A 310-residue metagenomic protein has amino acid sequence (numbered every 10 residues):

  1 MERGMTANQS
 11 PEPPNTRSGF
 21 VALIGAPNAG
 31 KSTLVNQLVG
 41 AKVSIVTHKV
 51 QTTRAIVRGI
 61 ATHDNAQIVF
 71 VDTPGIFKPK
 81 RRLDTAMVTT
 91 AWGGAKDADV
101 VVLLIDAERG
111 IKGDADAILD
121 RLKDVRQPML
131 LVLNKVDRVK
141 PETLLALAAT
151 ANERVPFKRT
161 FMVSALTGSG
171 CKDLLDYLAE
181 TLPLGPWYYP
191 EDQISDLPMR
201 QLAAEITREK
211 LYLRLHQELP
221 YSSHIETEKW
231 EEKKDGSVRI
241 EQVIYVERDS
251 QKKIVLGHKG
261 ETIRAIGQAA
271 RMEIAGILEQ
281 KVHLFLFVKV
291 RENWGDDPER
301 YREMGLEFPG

Functional and structural regions predicted by a protein language model:
E2-A95: Conserved G1/Walker A P-loop phosphate-binding module
G30, G170, T262: Conserved glycine(s) of the Walker
A41, I60-D64, P79, G94-V101 (+7 more regions): Conserved, well-folded catalytic cores of nucleic-acid-processing and energy-transducing macromolecular machines
T53, F77-K78, G110-I111, V139-K140 (+1 more regions): Catalytic P-loop NTPase motifs of RecA-like helicase/translocase cores
D72, N134, S164: Active-site glycine-centered loops adjacent to acidic/histidine catalytic or metal-binding residues that shape
T89-T160, E231-K234: Conserved C-terminal guanine-recognition region of P-loop GTPase G domains, centered on the G4
Q127-P128, D137-S195: Canonical P-loop GTPase G-domain recognition
M199-G310: P-loop NTP-binding site
